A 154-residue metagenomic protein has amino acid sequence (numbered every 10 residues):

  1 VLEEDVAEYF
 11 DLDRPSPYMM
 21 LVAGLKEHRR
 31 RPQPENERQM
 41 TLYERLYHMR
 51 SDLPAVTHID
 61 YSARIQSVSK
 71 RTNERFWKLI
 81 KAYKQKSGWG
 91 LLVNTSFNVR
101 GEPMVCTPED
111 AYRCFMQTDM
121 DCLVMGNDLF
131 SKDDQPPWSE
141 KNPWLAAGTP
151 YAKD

Functional and structural regions predicted by a protein language model:
V1-D154: Flexible beta->alpha loop and helix N-cap segments adjacent to enzyme active/binding sites
